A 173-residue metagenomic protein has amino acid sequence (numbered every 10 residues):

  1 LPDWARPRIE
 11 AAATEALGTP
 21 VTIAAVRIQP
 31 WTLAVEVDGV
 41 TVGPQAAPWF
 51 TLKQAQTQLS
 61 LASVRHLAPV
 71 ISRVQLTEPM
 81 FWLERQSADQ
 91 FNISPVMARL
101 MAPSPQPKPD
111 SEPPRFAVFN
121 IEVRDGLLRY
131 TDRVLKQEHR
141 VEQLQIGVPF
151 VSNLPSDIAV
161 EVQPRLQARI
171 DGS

Functional and structural regions predicted by a protein language model:
L1, A168-S173: Short, intrinsically disordered, charge-balanced linker/junction segments flanking boundaries in proteins
L1-L17, P48: N-terminal type II signal-anchor transmembrane helix that functions as the membrane-insertion/stop-transfer segment
P2-D3, V26, F116: Short, N-terminal intrinsically disordered low-complexity segments that are rich in Pro/Gly and polar/charged residues
A11-A12, A25, N92: A generic structured-segment signal
T19, A34, G39-P155: Secondary-structure transition motifs
I23-A34: Short edge beta-strands and adjacent turn/loop segments
P30-T32, V134, G172: A generic beta-sheet turn/junction motif
D38-V42, V160-I170: Short beta-strand segments that buttress and anchor functional surface loops
